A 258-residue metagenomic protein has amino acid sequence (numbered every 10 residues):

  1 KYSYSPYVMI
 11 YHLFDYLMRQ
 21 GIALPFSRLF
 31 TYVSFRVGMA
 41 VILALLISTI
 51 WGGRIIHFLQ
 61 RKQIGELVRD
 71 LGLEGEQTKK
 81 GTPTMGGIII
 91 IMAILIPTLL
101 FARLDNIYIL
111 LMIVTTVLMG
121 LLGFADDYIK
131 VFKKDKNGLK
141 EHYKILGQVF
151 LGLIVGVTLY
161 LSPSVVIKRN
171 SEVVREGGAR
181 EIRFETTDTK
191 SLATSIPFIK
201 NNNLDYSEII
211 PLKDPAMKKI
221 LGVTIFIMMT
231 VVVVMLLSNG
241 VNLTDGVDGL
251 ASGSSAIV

Functional and structural regions predicted by a protein language model:
Y2-Y4: Intrinsic-disorder-associated, low-complexity terminal segments enriched in Asp/Asn/His/Tyr and depleted of Lys/Arg
P6-V258: "…together with the soluble PPM/PP2C metallo-phosphatase catalytic core" -> "…together with the soluble PPM/PP2C
